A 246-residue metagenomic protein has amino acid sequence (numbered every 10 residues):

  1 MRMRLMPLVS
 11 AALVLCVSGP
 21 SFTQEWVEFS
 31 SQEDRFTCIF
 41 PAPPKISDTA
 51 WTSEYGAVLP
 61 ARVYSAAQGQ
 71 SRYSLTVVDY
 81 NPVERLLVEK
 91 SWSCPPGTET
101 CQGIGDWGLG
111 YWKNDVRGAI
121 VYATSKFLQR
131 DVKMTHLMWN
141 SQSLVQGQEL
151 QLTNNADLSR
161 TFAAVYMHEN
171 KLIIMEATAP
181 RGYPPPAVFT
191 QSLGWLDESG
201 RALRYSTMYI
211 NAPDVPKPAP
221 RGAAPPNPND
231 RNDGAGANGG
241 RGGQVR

Functional and structural regions predicted by a protein language model:
M1-V9: Bacterial N-terminal signal peptides that target proteins for export
S21-T23: Boundary at the C-terminal end of the N-terminal hydrophobic targeting segment
S30-Q32, I39-P41, S47, A67 (+3 more regions): A structural detector for beta-sheet-dominated domains
Q32, F36, P44-K45, P96-T100 (+2 more regions): Surface-exposed amphipathic alpha-helical segments
T37-K45, A50-A57: Non-catalytic extracellular/lumenal accessory regions of secreted precursors
I39-P43, A67-Q70, V145, Y166-I173: Short, solvent-exposed coil/turn segments at beta-strand boundaries
A50-R160, D233, G240-R246: Conserved polar/disulfide-associated segments of primarily extracytoplasmic proteins
